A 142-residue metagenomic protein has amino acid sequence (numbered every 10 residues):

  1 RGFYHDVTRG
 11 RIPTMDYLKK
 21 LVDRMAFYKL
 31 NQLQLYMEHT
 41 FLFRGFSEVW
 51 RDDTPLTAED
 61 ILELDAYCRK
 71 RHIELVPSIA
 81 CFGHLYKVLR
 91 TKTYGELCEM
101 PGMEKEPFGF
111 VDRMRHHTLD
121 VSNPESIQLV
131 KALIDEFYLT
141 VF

Functional and structural regions predicted by a protein language model:
R1-F142: Feature activates predominantly on carbohydrate-active enzymes
